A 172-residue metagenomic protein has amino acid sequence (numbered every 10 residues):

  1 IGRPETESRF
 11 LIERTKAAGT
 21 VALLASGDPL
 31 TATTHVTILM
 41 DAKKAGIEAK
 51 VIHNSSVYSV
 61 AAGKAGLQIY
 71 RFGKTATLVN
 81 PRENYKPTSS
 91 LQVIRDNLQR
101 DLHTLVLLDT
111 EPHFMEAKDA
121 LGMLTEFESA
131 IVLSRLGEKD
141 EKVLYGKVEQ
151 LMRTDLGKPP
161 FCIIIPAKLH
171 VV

Functional and structural regions predicted by a protein language model:
I1-E48, I52: Class I S-adenosyl-L-methionine
K16-V21, T33, K44, A49 (+1 more regions): Beta-strand/loop-alpha-helix module characteristic of Rossmann-like adenine-cofactor folds
